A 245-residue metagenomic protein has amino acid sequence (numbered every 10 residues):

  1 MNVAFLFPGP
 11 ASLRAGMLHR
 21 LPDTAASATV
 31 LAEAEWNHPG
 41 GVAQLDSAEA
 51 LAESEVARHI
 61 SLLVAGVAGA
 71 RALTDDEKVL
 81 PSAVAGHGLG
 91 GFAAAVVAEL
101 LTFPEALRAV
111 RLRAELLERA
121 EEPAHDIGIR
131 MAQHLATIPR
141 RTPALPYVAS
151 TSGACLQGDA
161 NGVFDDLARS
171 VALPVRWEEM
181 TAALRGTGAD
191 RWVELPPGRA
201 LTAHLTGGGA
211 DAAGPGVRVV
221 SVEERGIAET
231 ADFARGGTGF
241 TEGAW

Functional and structural regions predicted by a protein language model:
M1-A4, E77-L80, A120, I138-A144 (+1 more regions): Flexible, low-complexity linker/loop segments at domain and module junctions
M1-A85: Helix-rich "cap/lid" substructures immediately adjacent to catalytic or cofactor-binding pockets
F7-G9, A34, G66, G90 (+3 more regions): Conserved small-residue
P10-S12, E35-G40, A48, R71 (+2 more regions): Alpha/beta catalytic cores of group-transfer enzymes, especially the acyltransferase/condensing modules of polyketide
H19-A26, A98-A109, G208-A213: A glycine- and small-aliphatic-rich helix-loop capping segment at beta-alpha/alpha-beta transitions that lines
S54-E55, F164-D166, T187: A short, structure-level motif marking secondary-structure boundaries and short turns
S61, A65-V84, A114-E115, R169-W245: Flexible, low-complexity segments
G66, S82-G90, A94, A98 (+1 more regions): Gly/Ala-rich beta-loop-alpha elbow adjacent to hydrolase catalytic centers
